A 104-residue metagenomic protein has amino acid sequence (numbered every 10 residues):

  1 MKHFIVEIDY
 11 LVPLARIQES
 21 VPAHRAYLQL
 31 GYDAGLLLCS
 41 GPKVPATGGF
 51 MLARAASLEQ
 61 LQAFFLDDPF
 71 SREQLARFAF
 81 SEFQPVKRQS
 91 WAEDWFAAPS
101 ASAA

Functional and structural regions predicted by a protein language model:
M1-A104: Conserved, structured core segments of small domains
